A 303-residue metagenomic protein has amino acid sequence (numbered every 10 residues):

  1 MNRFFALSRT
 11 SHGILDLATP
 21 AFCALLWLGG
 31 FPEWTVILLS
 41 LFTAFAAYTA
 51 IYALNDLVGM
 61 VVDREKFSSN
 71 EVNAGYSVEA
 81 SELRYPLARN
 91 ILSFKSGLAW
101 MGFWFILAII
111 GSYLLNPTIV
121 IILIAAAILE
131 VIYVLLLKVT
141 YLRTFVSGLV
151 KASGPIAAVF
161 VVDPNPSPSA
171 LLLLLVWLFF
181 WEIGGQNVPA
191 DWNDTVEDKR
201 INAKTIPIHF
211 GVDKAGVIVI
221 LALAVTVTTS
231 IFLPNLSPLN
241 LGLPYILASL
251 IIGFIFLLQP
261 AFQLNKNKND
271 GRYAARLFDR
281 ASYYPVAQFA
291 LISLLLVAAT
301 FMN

Functional and structural regions predicted by a protein language model:
N2-F5, A74-Y76, E82-P166: Intramembrane alpha-helical segments
A6-L15, L92-G102, L142-S147, D213-L223 (+1 more regions): Select subsegments of transmembrane alpha-helices in polytopic membrane proteins, especially boundary-proximal
A18-C23, V146-V162, P207-V212, R276-L291: Small-residue-rich segments of transmembrane alpha-helices in multi-pass membrane proteins, especially helix faces
A18-M60, R64-S68, A108, V120-E130 (+1 more regions): Membrane-embedded alpha-helical segments that form the functional core of polytopic membrane enzymes, especially those
C23-F42, L107-I121, P155-V176, I231-P244 (+1 more regions): Helix-coil boundary and interhelical linker segments in multi-pass alpha-helical membrane proteins
L28-T35, L39, F145-R200, V212-V227 (+1 more regions): Functional transmembrane core segments of multi-pass inner-membrane proteins
A50-F105, F180-S237: Solvent-exposed interhelical
N235-N303: Extended hydrophobic alpha-helices typical of membrane-associated regions
